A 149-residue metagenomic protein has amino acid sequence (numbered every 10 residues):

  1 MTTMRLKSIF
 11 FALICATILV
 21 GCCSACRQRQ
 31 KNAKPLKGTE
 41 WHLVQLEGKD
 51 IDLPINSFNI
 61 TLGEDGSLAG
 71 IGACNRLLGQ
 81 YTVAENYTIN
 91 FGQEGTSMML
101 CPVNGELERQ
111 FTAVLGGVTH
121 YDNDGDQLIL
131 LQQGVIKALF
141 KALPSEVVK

Functional and structural regions predicted by a protein language model:
M1-T2, A16, G38: Intrinsically disordered/low-complexity terminal segments and short unstructured peptides
T2-F11: Bacterial N-terminal signal peptides that target proteins for export
S8, G21-K149: Lipid interaction determinants
A12-G21: Bacterial N-terminal signal peptides
